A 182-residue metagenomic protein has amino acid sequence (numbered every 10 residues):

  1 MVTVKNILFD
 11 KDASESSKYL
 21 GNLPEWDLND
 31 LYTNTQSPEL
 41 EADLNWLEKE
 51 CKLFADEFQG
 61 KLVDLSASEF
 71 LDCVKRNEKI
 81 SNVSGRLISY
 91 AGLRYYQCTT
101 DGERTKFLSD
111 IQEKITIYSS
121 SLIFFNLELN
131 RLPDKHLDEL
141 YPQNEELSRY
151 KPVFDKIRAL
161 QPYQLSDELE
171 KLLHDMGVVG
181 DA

Functional and structural regions predicted by a protein language model:
M1-A182: A well-structured
